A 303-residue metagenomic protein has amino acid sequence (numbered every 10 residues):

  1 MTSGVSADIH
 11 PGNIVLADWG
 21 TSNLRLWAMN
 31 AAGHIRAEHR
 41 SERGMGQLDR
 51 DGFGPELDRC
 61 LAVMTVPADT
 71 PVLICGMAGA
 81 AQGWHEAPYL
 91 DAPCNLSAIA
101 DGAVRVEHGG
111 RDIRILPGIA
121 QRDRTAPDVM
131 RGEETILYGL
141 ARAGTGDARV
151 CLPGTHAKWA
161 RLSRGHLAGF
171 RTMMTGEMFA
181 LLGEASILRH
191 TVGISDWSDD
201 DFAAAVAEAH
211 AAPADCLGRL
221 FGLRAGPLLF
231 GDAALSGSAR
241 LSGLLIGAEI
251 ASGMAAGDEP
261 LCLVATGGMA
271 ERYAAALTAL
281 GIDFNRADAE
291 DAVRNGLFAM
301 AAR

Functional and structural regions predicted by a protein language model:
N13-G52, A287: Short glycine-rich, Thr/Ser-proximal phosphate-binding strand/loop in the N-terminal lobe of ATP-dependent enzymes
N23, D258-A276: Glycine-rich phosphate-binding loops at beta-strand->alpha-helix junctions
I35-T70, G79-E86, H190-T191: N-terminal phosphate-binding loop and adjacent alpha-helix
L48, I119-A209: Glycine-rich phosphate-binding loop plus the immediately following alpha-helix
A62, V66-P127, R164: Short beta-strand-loop/turn "lid" adjacent to the catalytic site in phosphate-handling enzymes
D69-A78, G154, I246, E259-G267: Short glycine-rich phosphate-binding loop at a beta-alpha junction
A209-S252: Adenine-nucleotide phosphate-binding core of ATP-dependent small-molecule kinases
N285-R303: Glycine-rich phosphate-binding/hydrolytic loop that grips phosphoryl groups
